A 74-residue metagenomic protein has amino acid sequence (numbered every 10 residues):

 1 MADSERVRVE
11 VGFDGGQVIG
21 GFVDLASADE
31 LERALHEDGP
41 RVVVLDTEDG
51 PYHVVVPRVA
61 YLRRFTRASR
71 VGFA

Functional and structural regions predicted by a protein language model:
M1-A74: Eukaryotic intrinsically disordered, low-complexity regulatory linkers and tails enriched in Ser/Thr/Pro
